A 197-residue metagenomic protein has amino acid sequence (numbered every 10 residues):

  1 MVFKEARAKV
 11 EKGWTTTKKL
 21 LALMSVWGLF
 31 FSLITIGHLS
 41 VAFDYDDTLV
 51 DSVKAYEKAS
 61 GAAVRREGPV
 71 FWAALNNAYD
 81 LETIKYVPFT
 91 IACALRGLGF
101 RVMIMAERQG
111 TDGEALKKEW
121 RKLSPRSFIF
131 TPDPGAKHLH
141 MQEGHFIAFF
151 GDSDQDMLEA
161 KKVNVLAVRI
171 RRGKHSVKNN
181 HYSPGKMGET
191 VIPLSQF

Functional and structural regions predicted by a protein language model:
M1-Y45, Q196-F197: Non-catalytic pre-domain segments flanking phosphatase-related domains
I36-H38, G99, G144-F146: A general structural motif
L39-P134: Alpha-helical substrate-recognition element adjacent to the catalytic core
A42-F43, L116, G151-L158: Active-site-adjacent structural elements in enzyme catalytic domains
I104-A106, F149, R169: Structural beta-sheet core signal
W120-F130, S183-F197: Structural recognition of alpha->loop->beta junctions
G135-M157: Conserved Lys-Pro-Asp/Glu-containing loop-to-beta segment of HAD-superfamily phosphomonoesterases, centered on
D152-V191: Acidic, Mg2+-coordinating phosphoryl-transfer loop and its flanking beta/alpha structural elements, shared across
